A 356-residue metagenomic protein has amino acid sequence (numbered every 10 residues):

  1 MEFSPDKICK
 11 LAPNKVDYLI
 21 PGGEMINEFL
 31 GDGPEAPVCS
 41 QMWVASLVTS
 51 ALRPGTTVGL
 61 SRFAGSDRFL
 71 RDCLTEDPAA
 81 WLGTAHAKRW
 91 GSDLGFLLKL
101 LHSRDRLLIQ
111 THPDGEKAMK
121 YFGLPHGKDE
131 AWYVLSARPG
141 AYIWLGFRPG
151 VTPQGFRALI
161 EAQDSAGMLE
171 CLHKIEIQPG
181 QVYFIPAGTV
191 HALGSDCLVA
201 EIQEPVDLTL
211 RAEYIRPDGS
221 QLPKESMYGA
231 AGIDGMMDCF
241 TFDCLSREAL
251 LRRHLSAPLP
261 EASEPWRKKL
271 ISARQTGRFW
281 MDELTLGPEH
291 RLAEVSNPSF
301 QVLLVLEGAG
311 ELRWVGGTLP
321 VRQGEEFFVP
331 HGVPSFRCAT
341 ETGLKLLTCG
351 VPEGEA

Functional and structural regions predicted by a protein language model:
M1-Q154, I215-E261, M281: Transition-metal
L98, L107, L124, E130-Y133 (+5 more regions): His/acidic/aromatic-lined binding-pocket segments of jelly-roll/cupin-type domains and related regulatory beta-sandwich
L101-R106, A137-G140, T189-L208, T318 (+2 more regions): Ligand-binding loop in jelly-roll beta-barrel domains
P153-S165, P298-E307: Short, basic/aromatic beta-hairpin or loop at an interaction surface
Q163-P217: Loop-centered beta-sheet repeat module
L172-F184, W314-V333: Short acidic-glycine-tyrosine-enriched beta hairpin
R252-P298: Basic, glycine-rich polyanion-binding accessory segments appended to enzymes
R291-L292, G308-R313: Short beta-strand segments in beta-sandwich/barrel cores
